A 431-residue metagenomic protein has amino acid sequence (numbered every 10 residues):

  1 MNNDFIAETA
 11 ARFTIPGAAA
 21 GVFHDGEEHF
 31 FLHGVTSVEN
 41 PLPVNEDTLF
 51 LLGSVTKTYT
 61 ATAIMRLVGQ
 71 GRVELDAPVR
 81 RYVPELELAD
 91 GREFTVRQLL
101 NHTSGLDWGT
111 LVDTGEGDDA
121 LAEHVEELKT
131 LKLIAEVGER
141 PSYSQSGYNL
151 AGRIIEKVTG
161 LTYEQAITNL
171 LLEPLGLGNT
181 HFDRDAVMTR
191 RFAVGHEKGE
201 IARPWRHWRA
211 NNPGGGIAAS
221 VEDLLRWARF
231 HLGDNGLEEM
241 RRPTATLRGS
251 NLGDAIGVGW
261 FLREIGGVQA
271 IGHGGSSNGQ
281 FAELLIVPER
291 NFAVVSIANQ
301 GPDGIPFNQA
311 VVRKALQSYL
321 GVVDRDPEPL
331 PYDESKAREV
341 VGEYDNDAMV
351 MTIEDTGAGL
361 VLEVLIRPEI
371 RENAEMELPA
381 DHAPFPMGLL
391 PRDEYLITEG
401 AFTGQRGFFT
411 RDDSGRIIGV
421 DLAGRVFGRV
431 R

Functional and structural regions predicted by a protein language model:
M1-G34, E156-L161, Q165-N169, E173 (+1 more regions): Catalytic loop of the DD-peptidase/beta-lactamase superfamily, centered on the K-T-G motif and neighboring
M1-L52, G69-A77, R81, L121-A122 (+1 more regions): Short, conserved catalytic-motif segment at the N-terminal edge
N3, E46, L51-V55, L67-L111 (+4 more regions): Active-site helix/loop module of the DD-peptidase/beta-lactamase fold, centered on the serine-lysine SxxK catalytic
E39, A122-I134, E197-R209, I265: The feature captures the short pre-catalytic strand/loop hairpin that immediately precedes and shapes the active-site
E46-L51, E139, W208, I271: Short pre-catalytic strand/loop immediately N-terminal to key active-site residues, enriched for Gly-Thr
S54-V55, S142-Q145: Catalytic nucleophile serine of serine hydrolases, specifically the conserved "nucleophile elbow" pentapeptide
T60: Active/ligand-binding-proximal structured segments within catalytic/core domains that scaffold catalytic residues
G147-N149: Active-site-proximal cofactor/substrate-binding loop regions of enzyme domains
